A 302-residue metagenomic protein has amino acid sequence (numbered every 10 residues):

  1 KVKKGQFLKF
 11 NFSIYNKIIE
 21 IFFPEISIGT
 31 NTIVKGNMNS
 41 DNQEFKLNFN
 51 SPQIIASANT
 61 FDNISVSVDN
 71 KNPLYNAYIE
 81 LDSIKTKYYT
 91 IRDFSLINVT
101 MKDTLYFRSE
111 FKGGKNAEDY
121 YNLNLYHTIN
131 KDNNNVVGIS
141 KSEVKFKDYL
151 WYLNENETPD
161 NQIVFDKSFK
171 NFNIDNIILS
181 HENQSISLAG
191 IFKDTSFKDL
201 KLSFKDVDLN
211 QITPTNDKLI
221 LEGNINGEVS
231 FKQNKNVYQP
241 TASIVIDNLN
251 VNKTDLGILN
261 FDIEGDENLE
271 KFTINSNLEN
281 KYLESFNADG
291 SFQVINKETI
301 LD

Functional and structural regions predicted by a protein language model:
K1-D302: Interface amphipathic segments
